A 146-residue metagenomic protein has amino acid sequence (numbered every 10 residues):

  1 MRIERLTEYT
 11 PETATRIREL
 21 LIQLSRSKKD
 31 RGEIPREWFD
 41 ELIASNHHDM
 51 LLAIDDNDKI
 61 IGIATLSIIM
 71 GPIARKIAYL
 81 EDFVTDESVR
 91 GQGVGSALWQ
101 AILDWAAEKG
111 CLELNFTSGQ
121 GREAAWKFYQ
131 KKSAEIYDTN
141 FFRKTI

Functional and structural regions predicted by a protein language model:
M1-R75, T145: Acetyl-CoA-dependent GNAT
I69-L80, R90, E135-D138: A conserved beta-turn-beta hairpin within the catalytic core of GNAT-like acetyltransferases that forms part
F83-T85, S118: Hydrophobic adenine-recognition pocket in adenosine-nucleotide-binding enzymes
T85, G91-D104, K131: Conserved acetyl-CoA-binding loop-helix of GNAT-fold acetyltransferases
S96, Q120-K144: Conserved active-site alpha-helix within GNAT-family acetyltransferase domains
W99, A106-S118: Conserved GNAT acetyl-CoA-binding A-motif
